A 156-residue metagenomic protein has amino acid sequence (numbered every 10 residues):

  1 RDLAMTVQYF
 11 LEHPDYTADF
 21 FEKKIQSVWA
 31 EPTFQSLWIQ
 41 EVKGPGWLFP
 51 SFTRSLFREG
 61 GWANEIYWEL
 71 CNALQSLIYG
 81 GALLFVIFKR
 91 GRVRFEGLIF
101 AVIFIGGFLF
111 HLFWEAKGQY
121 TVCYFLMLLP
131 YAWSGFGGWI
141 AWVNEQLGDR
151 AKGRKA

Functional and structural regions predicted by a protein language model:
R1-K23: Membrane-proximal low-complexity regions enriched in glycine and acidic/polar residues
D19-F100: Membrane-interface anchor segments at the N-terminal boundary of transmembrane helices in multi-pass membrane enzymes
A73-L74, K117-G137: Hydrophobic/aromatic-rich transmembrane helices and adjacent perimembrane loops
Y79-L83, I105, A132: Hydrophobic/aromatic residues in alpha-helical transmembrane segments
F85-K89, I103-G118: Transmembrane-helix signature of polytopic, lipid-linked glycan biosynthesis machinery
I87-F95, A132-A156: Membrane-interface junctions at the ends of membrane-embedded or membrane-associated helices
V102-F104, L126-M127: Active/binding-pocket-proximal capping segment
